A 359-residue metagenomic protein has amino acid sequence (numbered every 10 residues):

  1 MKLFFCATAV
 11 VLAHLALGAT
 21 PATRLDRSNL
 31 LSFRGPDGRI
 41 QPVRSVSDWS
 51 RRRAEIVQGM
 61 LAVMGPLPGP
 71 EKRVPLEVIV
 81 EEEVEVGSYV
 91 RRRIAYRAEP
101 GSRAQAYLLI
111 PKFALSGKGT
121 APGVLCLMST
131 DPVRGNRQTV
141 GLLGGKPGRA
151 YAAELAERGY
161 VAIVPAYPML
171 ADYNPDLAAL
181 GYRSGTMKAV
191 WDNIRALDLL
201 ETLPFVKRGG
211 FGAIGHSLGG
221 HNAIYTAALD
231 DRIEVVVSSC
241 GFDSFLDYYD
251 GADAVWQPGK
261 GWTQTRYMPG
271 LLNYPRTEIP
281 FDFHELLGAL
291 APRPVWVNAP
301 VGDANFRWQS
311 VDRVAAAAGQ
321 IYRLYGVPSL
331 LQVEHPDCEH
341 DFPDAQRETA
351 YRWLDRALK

Functional and structural regions predicted by a protein language model:
G18-G69: N-terminal pre-domain segments of enzymes
A54, P68-G119: N-terminal cap/lid segment of alpha/beta-hydrolase-fold proteins
S116-F205, Y249-D250: Cap/lid segment of the alpha/beta-hydrolase catalytic domain
R195-A254, T263-Y267: Primarily recognizes the serine-hydrolase "nucleophile elbow" in alpha/beta-hydrolase and SGNH/GDSL folds
S238-L286, R307-A315, R323-V327: Mobile cap/lid helix-loop segments that gate and shape the active-site cleft of serine hydrolases
A291-W308, D337: Conserved strand-to-loop "acid loop" that flanks and positions the catalytic carboxylate
A315-K359: C-terminal catalytic histidine-bearing segment of alpha/beta-hydrolase fold enzymes
